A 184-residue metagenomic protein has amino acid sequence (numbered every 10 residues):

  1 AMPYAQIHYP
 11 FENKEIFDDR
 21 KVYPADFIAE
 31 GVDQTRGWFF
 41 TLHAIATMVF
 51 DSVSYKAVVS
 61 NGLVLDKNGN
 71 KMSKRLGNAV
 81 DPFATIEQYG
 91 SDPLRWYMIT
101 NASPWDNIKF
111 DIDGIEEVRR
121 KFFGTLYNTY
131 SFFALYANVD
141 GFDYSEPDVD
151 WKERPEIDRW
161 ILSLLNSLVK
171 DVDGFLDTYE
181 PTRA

Functional and structural regions predicted by a protein language model:
A1-V139, Y144-P147, R154, D158-A184: Structured secondary-structure scaffolds
